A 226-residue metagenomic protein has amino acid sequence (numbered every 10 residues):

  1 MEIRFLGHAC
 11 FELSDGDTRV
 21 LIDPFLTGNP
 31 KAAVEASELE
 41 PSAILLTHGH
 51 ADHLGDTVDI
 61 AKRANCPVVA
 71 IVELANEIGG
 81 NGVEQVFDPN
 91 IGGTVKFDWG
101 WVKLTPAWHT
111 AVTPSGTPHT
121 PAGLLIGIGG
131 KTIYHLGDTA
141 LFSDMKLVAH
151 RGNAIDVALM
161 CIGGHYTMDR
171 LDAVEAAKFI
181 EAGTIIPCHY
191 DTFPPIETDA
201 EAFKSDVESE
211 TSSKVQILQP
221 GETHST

Functional and structural regions predicted by a protein language model:
M1-E2, K62-P67, K131-I133: Short active-site oxyanion
M1-R19, L26-N29, K96, K103 (+3 more regions): Zn-dependent metallo-beta-lactamase
E12-H50, G55-D59, E73, T110-S115 (+1 more regions): Pre-active-site segment of Zn-dependent metallo-hydrolases
L21-D23, P41-G49, V69-V72, Y134-T139 (+3 more regions): Active-site neighborhood of phospho(di)ester-bond hydrolases with catalytic His/Asp-centered motifs
G28-N29, H50-G55, A75-I78, G93-K96 (+5 more regions): Active-site environment of divalent metal-dependent phosphoester hydrolases
G55-A111: Glycine/small-residue-rich loop that forms an oxyanion/phosphate-binding "nest" at active or ligand-binding sites
P67, G79-G93, R151, V174 (+1 more regions): Binuclear metal-ion centers of metallo-dependent hydrolases, dominated by the metallo-beta-lactamase
V112-F179: Active-site-proximal loop/helix segments of hydrolase catalytic cores
